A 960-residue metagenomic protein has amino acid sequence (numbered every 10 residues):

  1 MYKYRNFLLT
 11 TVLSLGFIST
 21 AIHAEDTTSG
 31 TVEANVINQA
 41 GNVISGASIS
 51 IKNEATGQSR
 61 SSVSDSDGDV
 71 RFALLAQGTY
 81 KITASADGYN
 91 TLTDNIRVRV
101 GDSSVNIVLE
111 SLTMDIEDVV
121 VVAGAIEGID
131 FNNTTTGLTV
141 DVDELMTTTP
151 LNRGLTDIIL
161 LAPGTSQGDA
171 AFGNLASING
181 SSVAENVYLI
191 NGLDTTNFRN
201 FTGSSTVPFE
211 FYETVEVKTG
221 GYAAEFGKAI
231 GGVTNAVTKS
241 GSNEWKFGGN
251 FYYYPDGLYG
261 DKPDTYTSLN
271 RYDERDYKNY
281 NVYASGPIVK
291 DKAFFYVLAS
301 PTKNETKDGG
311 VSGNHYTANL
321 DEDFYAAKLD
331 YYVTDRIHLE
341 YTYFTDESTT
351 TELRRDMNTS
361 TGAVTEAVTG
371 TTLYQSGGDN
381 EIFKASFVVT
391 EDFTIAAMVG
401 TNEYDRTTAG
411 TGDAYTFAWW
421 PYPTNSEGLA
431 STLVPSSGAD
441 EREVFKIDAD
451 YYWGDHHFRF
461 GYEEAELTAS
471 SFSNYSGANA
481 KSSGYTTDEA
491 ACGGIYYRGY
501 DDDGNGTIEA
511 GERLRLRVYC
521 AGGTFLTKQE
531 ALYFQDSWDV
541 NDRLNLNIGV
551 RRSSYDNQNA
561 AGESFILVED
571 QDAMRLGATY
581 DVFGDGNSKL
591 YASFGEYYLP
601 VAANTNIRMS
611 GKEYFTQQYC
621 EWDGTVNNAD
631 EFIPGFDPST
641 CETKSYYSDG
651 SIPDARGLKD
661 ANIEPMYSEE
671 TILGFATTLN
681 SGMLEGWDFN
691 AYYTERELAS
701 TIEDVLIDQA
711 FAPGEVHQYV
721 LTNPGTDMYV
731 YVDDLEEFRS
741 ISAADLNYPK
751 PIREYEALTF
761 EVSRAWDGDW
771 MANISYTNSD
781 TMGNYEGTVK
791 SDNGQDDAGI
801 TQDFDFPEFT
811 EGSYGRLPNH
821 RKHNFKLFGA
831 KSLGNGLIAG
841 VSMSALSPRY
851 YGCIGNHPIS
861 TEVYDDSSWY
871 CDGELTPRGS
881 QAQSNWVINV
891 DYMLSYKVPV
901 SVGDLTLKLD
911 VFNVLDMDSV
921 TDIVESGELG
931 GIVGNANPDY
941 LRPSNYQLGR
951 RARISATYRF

Functional and structural regions predicted by a protein language model:
H23-D118, G124: Periplasm-facing N-terminal accessory domains of Gram-negative outer-membrane beta-barrel systems
D65, G88-N90, N95-N106, D118-S240 (+2 more regions): Periplasmic N-terminal accessory/gating domains of Gram-negative outer-membrane beta-barrel systems
K246, Y272-T350, T372-T401, M574: Transmembrane beta-barrel wall of Gram-negative outer-membrane proteins
K292-F295, R336-L339, D392-I395, D455-F458 (+7 more regions): Repeated loop/turn-to-beta-strand initiation elements of outer-membrane beta-barrel proteins
D321, E340-Y533, P713-E715, L721-D727 (+4 more regions): Replace "related TpsB outer-membrane translocases also match" with "some related outer-membrane beta-barrels such as
N541, N545, Y555, G686-C853 (+1 more regions): Gram-negative outer-membrane beta-barrel transporters
A560, I566-A573, G577-L746, P751 (+2 more regions): Solvent-exposed loop/turn elements at secondary-structure boundaries
S700, D704, D780-M782, G834-Y870 (+2 more regions): C-terminal beta-signal and adjacent terminal beta-strands/loops of Gram-negative outer-membrane beta-barrel proteins
